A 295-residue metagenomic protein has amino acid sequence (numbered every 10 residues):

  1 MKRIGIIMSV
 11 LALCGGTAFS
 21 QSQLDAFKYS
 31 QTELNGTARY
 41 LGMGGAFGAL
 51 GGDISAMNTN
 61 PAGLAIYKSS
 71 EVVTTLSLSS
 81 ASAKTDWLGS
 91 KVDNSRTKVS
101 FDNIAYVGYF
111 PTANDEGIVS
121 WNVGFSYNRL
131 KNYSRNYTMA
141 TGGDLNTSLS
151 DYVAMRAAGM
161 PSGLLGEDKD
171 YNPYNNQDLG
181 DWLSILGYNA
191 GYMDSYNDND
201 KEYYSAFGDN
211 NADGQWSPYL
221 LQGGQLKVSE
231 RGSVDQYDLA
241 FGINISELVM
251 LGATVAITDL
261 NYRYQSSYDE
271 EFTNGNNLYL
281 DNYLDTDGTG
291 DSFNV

Functional and structural regions predicted by a protein language model:
M1-L24: Bacterial Sec-dependent N-terminal signal peptides
M8, A18-F19, G166-K169, L278 (+1 more regions): Polar low-complexity intrinsically disordered regions enriched in Ser/Thr and small residues
S9, Y67, R263: Active-site-proximal flexible loops/turns
L13-C14, E71, T258: Single-residue recognition of alpha-helix boundary sites
S20-D200, Q225-V228: N-terminal, post-signal peptide beta-strand-biased segments of exported outer-membrane/organellar beta-barrel and other
S30-E33, K84-T97, N136-D144, N210-G232 (+1 more regions): Extracellular/periplasm-exposed beta-strand and loop segments of Gram-negative cell-envelope proteins, dominated by
S77, V99-D102, S126-L130, P173-D178 (+2 more regions): Outer-membrane beta-barrel transmembrane strands
Y171-V228, L251-N274: Long, low-complexity, polar/charged, intrinsically disordered or flexibly structured peripheral segments
